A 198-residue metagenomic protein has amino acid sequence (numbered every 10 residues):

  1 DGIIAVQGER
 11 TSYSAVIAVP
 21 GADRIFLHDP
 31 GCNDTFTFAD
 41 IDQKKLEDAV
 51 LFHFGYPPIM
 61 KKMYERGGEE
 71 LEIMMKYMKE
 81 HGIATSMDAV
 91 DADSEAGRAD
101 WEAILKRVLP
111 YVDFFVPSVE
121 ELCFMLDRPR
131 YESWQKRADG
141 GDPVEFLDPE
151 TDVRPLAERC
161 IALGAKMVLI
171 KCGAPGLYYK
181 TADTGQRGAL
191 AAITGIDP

Functional and structural regions predicted by a protein language model:
G2-P198: Ribokinase/PfkB-type carbohydrate-kinase core domain
